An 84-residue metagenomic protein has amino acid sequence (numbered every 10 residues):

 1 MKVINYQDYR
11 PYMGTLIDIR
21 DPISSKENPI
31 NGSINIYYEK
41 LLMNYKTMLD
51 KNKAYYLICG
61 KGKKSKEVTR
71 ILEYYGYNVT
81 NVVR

Functional and structural regions predicted by a protein language model:
M1-N28, Y38: Flexible, polar/low-complexity N-terminal or interdomain linker segments that lie immediately upstream of folded
V3, L42-Y45, R84: Generic alpha-helical hydrophobic packing signal
Y6-R10, K46, T69: Short amphipathic alpha-helical segments and helix-helix/interface helices
Y12, N31-G32, Y77: A short helix-to-beta-strand connector/capping loop
T15, I34-I36, T80: Structural signal for short hydrophobic segments within the conserved structured cores of catalytic domains across
K26-E27, M43, K66-R70: Alpha-helical elements of the RecA-like P-loop NTPase motor core of helicases
G32-Y56: Helix-loop module immediately N-terminal to the HCX5R catalytic loop in PTP-like cysteine phosphatase domains
M48-R84: Catalytic cysteine-centered active loop of the rhodanese-like fold, especially the PTP/DSP P-loop
